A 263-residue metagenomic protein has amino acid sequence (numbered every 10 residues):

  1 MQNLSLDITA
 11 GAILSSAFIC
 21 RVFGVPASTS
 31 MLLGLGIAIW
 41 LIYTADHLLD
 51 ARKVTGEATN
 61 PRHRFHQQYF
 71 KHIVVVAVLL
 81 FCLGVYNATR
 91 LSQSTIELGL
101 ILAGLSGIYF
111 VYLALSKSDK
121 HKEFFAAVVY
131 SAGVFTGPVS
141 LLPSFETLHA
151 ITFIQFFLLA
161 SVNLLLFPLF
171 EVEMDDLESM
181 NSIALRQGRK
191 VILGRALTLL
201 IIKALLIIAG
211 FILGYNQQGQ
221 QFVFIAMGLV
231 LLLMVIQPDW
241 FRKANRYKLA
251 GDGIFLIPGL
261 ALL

Functional and structural regions predicted by a protein language model:
A10-S15, H63-H72, F124-S140, A184-V191 (+1 more regions): Small-residue-rich segments of transmembrane alpha-helices in multi-pass membrane proteins, especially helix faces
L14-G34, G84-L98, V134-I154, I207-Q220 (+1 more regions): Helix-coil boundary and interhelical linker segments in multi-pass alpha-helical membrane proteins
P26-A45, G104-G107, E146-L166: Membrane-embedded alpha-helical segments that form the functional core of polytopic membrane enzymes, especially those
I39-V75, L159-L200: Solvent-exposed interhelical
A45-E57, G107-K122, L164, P168-E173 (+1 more regions): C-terminal ends of transmembrane helices
R64-S140, M234-Q237: Intramembrane alpha-helical segments
A126-V172: Functional transmembrane core segments of multi-pass inner-membrane proteins
F222-L263: Extended hydrophobic alpha-helices typical of membrane-associated regions
